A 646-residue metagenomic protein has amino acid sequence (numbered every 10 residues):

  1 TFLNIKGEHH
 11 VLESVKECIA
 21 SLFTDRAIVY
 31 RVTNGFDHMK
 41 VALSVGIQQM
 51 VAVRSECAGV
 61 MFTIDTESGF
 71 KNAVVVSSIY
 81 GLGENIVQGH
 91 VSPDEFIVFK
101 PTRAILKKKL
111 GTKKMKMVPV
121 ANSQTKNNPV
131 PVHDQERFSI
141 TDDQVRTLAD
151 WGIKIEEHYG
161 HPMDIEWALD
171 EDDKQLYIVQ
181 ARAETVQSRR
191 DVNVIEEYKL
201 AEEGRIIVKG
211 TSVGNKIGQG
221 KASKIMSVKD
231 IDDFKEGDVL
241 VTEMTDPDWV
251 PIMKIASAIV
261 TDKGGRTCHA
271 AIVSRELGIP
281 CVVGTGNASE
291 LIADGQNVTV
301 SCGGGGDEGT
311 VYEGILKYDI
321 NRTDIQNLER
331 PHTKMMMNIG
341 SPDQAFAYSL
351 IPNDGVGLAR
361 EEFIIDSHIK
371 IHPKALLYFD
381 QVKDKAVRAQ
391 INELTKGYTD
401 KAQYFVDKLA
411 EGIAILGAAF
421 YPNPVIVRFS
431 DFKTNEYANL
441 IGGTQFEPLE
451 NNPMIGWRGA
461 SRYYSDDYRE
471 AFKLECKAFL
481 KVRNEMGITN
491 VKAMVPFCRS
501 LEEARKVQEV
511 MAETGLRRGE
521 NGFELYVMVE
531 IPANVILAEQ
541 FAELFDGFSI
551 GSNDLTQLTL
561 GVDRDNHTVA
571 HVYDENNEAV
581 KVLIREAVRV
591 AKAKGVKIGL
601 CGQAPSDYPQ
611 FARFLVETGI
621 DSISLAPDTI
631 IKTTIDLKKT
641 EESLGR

Functional and structural regions predicted by a protein language model:
T1-S68, T125-H158, P162: Extended, highly charged
F2, V41, R54, G152 (+1 more regions): Conserved alpha/beta-domain cores
F2-V29, V53-Q124, V179-T211, I255-D262 (+7 more regions): Extended active-site and interfacial segments that coordinate phosphate-rich ligands in large catalytic machineries
S44-V45, G59, N72-V74, N85 (+18 more regions): Structural motif
Q48-M50, T63-I64, V76-I79, I165-D170 (+19 more regions): Generic beta-strand/beta-sheet core signal
C57-V60, I86-V91, K174-R182, S188-V192 (+13 more regions): Short acidic, glycine/serine/threonine-rich loops at helix termini
A73-D164, L169-D170, T211-Q219, E236 (+5 more regions): Conserved catalytic alpha/beta cores of large enzymes that bind or transform nucleotide phosphates and polynucleotides
D172, V186-S188, I207-V208, K216-V239 (+2 more regions): Acidic, glycine-rich flexible loop/linker segments
